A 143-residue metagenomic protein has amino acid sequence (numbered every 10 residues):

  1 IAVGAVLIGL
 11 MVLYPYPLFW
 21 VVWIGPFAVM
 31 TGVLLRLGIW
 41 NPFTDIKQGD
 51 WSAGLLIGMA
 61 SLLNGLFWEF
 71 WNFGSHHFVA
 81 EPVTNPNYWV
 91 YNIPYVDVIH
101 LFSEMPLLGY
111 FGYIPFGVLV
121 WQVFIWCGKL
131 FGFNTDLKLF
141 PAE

Functional and structural regions predicted by a protein language model:
I1-E143: Aromatic-rich, lipid-facing transmembrane alpha helices and their immediate juxtamembrane interface loops in integral
